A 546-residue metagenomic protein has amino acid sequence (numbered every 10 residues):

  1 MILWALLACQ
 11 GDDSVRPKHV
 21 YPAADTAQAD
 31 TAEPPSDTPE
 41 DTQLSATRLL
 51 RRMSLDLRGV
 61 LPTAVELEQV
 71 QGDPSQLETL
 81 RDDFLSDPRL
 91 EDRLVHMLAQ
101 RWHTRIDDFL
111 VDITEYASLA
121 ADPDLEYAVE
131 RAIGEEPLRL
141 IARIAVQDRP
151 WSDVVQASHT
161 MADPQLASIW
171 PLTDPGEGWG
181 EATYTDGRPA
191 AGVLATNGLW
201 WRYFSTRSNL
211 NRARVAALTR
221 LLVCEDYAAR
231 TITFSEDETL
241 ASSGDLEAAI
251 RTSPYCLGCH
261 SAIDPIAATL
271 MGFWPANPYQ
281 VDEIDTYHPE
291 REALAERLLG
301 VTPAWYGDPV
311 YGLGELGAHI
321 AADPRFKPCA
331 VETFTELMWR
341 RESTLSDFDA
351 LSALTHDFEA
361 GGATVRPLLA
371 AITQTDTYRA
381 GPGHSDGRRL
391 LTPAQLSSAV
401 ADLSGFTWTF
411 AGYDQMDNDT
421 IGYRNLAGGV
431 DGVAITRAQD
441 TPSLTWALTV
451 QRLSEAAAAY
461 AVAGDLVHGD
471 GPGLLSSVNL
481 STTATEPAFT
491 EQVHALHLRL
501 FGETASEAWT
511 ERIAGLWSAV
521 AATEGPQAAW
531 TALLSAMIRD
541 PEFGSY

Functional and structural regions predicted by a protein language model:
W4-T42: Ser/Thr-rich, Pro/Gly/Ala-heavy low-complexity intrinsically disordered linkers and tails of secreted extracellular
D41-L57, R81-G300, D308, L345-Y546: His/Asp/Glu-rich metal/cofactor-coordinating catalytic motifs and the adjacent surface-exposed loops that frame enzyme
L61-F84: N-terminal, post-signal-peptide region of Sec/Tat-exported proteins
G312-L316, G515: A Trp-anchored, charged/polar loop motif used as the substrate-binding/catalytic surface of acyl/ester-handling
M338-E342: Axial heme c-ligation environment in periplasmic c-type cytochrome domains
